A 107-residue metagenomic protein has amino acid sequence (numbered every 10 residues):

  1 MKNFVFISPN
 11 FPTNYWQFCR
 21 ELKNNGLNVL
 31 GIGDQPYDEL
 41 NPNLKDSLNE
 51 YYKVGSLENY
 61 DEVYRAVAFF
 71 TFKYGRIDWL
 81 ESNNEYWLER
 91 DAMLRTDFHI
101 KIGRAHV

Functional and structural regions predicted by a protein language model:
M1-H106: ATP-binding N-terminal substructure of ATP-dependent carboxylate-amine bond-forming enzymes
